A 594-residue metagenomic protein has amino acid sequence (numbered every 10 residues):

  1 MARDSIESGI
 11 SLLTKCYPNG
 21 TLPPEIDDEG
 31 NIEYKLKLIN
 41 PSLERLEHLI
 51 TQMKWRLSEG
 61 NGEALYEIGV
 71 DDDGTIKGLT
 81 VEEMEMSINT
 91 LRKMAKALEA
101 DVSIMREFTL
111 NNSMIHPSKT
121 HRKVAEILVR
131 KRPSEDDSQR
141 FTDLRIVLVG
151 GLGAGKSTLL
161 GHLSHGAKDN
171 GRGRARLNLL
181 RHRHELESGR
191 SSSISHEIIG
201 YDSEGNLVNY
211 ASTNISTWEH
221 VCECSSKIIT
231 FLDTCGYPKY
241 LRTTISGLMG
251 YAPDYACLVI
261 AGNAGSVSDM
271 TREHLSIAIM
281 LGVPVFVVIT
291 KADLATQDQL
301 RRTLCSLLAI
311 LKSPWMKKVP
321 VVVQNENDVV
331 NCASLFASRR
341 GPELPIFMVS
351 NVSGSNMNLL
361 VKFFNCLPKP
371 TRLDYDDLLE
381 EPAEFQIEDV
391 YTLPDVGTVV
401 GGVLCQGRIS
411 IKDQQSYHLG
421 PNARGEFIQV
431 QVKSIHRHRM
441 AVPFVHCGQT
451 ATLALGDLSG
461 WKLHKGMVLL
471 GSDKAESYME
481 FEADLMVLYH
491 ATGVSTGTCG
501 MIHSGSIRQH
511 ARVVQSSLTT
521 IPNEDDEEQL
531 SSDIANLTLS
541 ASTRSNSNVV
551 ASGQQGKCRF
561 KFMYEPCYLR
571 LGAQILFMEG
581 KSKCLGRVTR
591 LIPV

Functional and structural regions predicted by a protein language model:
M1-R140: Polybasic/polar functional segments that serve as interface/processing modules
L38-K54, S58, A175-L180, I194 (+2 more regions): Eukaryotic beta-rich interaction modules
G60, L152, R190-S192, H220-S225 (+2 more regions): Conserved catalytic network of the ASCE P-loop NTPase/AAA+ motor domain
D73-G74, P238, G262-S266, K291-T296 (+3 more regions): Conserved nucleotide-binding/hydrolysis micro-motifs of P-loop NTPases
K131-T234: Conserved G1/Walker A P-loop phosphate-binding module
S138, R145-G153, S157, G161-H165 (+1 more regions): Conserved catalytic-core segments of large NTP-driven translation/proteostasis enzymes
F141, T296, L458-V594: C-terminal effector modules of nucleic-acid-centric enzymes and ribosome-associated factors
S226-T230, T234-L241, Y251-E273, G282-R302: Conserved Switch II/interswitch segment of TRAFAC-class P-loop GTPases
